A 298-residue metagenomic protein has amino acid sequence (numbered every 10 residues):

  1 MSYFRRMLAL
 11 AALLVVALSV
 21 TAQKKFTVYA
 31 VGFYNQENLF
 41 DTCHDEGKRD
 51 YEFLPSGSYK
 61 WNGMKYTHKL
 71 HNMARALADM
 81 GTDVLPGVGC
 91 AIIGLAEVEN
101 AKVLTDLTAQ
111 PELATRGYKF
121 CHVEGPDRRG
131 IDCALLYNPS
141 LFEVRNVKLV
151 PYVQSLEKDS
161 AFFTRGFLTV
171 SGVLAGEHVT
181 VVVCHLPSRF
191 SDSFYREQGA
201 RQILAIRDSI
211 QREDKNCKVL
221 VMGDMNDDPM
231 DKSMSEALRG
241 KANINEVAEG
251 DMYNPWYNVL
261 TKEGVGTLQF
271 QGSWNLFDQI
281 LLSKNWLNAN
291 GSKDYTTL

Functional and structural regions predicted by a protein language model:
M1-F26: Bacterial Sec-dependent N-terminal signal peptides
A22-Q110, T115, C121-C133, R201: N-terminal, active-site-proximal structural segment of metallo-dependent hydrolase catalytic domains
A22-Q23, D208-V219, D227-L298: Metal-dependent phosphoester-hydrolase catalytic domains
Q23-V31, F40-C43, S140-E143, F162-P187: Beta-strand-turn-beta hairpins that frame and shape the catalytic cleft of phosphate-ester-processing enzymes
Y34-E37, A96-E99, H122-P126, N138-P139 (+3 more regions): Active-site-proximal beta-strand/loop segments in catalytic clefts of secreted hydrolases
D41, K102-T105, R129-D132, F190-S193 (+2 more regions): Extracytoplasmic/secreted cell-surface and envelope-processing proteins
I92, V98-H178: Structured beta-strand-rich core segments of catalytic domains in phosphoester-bond hydrolases
S193-K215: A long, amphipathic alpha-helix that forms part of the scaffold/cap immediately adjacent to metal-dependent active
